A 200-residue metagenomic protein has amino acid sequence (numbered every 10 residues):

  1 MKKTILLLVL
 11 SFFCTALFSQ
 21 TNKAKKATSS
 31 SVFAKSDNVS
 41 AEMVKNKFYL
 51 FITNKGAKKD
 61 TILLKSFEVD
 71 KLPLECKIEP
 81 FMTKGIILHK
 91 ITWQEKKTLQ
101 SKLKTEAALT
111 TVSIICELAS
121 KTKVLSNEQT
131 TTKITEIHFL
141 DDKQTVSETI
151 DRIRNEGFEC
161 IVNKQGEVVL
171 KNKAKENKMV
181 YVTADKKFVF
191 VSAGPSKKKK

Functional and structural regions predicted by a protein language model:
M1-K26: Bacterial Sec-dependent N-terminal signal peptides
Q20-K200: Exposed acidic/polar residues on beta-strands and adjacent loops within beta-sheet cores, strongest in beta-propeller
